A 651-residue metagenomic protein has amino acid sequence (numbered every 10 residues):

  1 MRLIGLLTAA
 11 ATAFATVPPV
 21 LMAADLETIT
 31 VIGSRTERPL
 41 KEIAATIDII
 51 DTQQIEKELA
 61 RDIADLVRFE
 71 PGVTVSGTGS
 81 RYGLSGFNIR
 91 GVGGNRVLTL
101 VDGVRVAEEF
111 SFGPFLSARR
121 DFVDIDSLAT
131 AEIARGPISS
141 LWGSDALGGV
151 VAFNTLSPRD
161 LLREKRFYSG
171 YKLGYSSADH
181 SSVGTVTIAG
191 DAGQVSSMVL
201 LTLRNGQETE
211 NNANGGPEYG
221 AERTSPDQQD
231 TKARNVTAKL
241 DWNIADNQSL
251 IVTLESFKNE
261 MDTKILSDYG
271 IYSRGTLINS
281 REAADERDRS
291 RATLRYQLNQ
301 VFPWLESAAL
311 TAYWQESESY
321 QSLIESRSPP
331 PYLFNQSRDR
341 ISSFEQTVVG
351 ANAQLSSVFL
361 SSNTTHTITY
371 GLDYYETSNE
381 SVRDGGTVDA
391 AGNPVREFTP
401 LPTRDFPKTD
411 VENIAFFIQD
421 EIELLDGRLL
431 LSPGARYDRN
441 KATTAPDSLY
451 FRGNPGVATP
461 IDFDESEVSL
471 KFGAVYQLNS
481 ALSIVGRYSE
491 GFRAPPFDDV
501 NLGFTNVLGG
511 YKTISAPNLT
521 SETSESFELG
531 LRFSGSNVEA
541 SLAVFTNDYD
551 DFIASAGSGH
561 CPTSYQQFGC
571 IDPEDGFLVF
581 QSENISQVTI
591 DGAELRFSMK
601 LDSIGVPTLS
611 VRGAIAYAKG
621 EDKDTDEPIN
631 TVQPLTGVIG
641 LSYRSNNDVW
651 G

Functional and structural regions predicted by a protein language model:
I63-L66, S85-N88, L100, A118-D121 (+3 more regions): N-terminal periplasmic accessory domains that precede and gate Gram-negative outer-membrane beta-barrel machines
A64, R68-E108: Extracytoplasmic beta-strand/coil segments of soluble accessory domains associated with Gram-negative outer-membrane
G86, V106-P137: Short acidic/polar hinge/loop motifs at secondary-structure boundaries that mediate gating or recognition
E164-G170, D179, V183, T187-A284: Periplasmic-side early beta-strands and strand-to-turn transitions of outer-membrane beta-barrels
D227-Q229, N247-L305, S317-Q346, V507: Flexible loop and strand-edge segments within Gram-negative outer membrane beta-barrel domains
I278-V301, D405-V411, T459-S469, G473 (+6 more regions): Outer-membrane beta-barrel signature, preferentially recognizing the C-terminal barrel domain of Gram-negative
N363, T369, L424-L425, L431 (+4 more regions): Gram-negative outer-membrane beta-barrel transporters
T365-L482, T505: Signature of Gram-negative outer-membrane beta-barrel scaffolds
